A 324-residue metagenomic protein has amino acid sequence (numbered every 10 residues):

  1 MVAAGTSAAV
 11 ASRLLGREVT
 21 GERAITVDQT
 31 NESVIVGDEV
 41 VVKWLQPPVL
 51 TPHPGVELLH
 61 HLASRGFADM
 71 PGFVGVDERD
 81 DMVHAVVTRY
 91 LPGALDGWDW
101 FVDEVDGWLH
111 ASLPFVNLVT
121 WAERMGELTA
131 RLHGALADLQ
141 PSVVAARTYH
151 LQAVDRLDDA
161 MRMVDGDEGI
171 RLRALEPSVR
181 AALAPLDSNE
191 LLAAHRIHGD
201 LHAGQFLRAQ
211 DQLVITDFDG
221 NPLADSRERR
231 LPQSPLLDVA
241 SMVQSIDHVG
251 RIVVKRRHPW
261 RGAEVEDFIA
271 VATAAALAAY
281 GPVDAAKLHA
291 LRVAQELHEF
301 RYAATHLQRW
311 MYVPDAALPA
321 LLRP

Functional and structural regions predicted by a protein language model:
M1-D158, D211-Q212, L223-K255: Conserved ATP-binding subdomain of kinase catalytic cores across diverse folds
G16-T20, D158-I197: An alpha-helical support segment within catalytic cores of ATP-dependent transferases
T51, T148-A160, E264-A272, V313-P324: Short secondary-structure subsegments characteristic of cysteine-rich extracellular domains
T120, V283-R292: All-alpha amphipathic helical-bundle segments outside canonical DNA-binding/catalytic cores that form hydrophobic
R196, V214-D217: Pre-DFG segment of protein kinase catalytic domains
D200, Q205: Conserved catalytic-loop position in the HRD/HxD motif
F206-R208, V214: Charged, long alpha-helical assembly modules
L213, G220-Y280, V293-W310: Active-site activation/catalytic loop segments of kinase-like enzymes and analogous catalytic loops in related
